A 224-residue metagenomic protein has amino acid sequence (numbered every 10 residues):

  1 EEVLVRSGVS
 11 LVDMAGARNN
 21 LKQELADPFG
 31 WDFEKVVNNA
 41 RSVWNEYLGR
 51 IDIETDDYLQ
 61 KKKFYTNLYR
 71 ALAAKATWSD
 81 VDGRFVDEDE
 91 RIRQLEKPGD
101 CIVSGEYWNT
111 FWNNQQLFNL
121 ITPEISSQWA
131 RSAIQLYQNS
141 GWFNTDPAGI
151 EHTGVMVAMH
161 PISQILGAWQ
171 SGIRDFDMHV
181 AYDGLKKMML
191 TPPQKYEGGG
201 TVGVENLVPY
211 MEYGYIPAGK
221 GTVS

Functional and structural regions predicted by a protein language model:
E1-I102, F143, R174-P193: Acidic/polar, glycine-enriched structural segments that form the non-catalytic walls/loops of the carbohydrate-binding
V103-S224: Aromatic-rich carbohydrate-recognition surfaces in CAZymes
